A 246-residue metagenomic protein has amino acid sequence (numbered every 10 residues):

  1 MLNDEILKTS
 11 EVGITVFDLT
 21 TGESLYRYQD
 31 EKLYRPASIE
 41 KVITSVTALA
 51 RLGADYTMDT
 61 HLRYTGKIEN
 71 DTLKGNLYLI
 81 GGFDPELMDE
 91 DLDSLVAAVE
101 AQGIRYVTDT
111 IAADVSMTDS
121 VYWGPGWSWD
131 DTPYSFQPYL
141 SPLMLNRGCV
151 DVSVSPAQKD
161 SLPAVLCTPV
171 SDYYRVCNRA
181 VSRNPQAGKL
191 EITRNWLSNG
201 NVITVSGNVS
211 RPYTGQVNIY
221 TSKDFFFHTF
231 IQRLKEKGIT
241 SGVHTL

Functional and structural regions predicted by a protein language model:
M1-K32, D93-G103: Beta-lactamase-like hydrolase cores
E11-G13, E31-L33, I39, D59 (+1 more regions): A common structural microfeature
T15-L19, R27-E31, A37, T65 (+2 more regions): Acidic/polar N-terminal loop/beta-strand segments that form early-domain functional surfaces
R27-T47, R51: Short active-site loop at a secondary-structure junction that contains or immediately precedes the catalytic residue(s)
R51-L246: Conserved serine DD-peptidase/penicillin-binding transpeptidase domain and beta-lactam-recognizing active-site
